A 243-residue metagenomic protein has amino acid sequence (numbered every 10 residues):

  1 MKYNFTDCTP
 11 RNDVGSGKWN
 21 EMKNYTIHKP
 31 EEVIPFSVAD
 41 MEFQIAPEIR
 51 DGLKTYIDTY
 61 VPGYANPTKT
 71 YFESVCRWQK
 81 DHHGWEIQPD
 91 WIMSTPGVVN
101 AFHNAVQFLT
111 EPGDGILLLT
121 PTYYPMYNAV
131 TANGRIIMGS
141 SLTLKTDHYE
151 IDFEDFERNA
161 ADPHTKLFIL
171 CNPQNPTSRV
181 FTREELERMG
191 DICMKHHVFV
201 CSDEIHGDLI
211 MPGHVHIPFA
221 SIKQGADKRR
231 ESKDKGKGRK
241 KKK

Functional and structural regions predicted by a protein language model:
K2-G97, N104: N-terminal small-domain helix-loop-helix segment of the aminotransferase-like
I87-I92, P112-G115, H164, A226-R229: Short acidic capping loops at alpha-helix termini that bridge into adjacent secondary structure
F108-V130: Conserved PLP-anchoring active-site segment centered on the Schiff-base-forming lysine
A132-M138: A short helix-loop-beta submotif of the ANL/AMP-binding
L142-H214: Active-site phosphate-binding strand-loop segment of PLP-dependent enzymes
H196, G213-G236, K242-K243: Conserved active-site segment immediately N-terminal to the catalytic lysine that forms the internal aldimine
